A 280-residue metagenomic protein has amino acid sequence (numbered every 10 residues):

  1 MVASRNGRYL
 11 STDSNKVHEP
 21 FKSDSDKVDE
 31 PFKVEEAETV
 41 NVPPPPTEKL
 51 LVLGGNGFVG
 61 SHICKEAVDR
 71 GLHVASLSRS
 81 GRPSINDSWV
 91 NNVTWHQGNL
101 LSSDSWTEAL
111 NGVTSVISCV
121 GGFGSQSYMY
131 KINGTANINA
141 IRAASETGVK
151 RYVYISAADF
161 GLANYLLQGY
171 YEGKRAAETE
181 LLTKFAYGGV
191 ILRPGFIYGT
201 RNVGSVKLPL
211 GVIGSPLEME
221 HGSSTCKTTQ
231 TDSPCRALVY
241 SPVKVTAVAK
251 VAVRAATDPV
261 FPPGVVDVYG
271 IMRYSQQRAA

Functional and structural regions predicted by a protein language model:
M1-T39: N-terminal mitochondrial targeting presequence
V42-H73, S80: N-terminal Rossmann NAD(P)H-binding glycine-rich loop of SDR-like oxidoreductase domains
L53, L77, C119-V120, Y152-A158 (+1 more regions): SDR active-site strand-loop-helix element
L77-R82, N99-L100: N-terminal Rossmann-fold cofactor-binding loop
W89-S115: Conserved Rossmann-fold cofactor-binding substructure of NAD(P)-dependent oxidoreductases
N111-C119, F123-Y152, R175-E180: NAD(P)-cofactor binding segment of oxidoreductase domains
I132, A136-N139, P234-R254: Substrate-positioning beta->alpha
S156, T179-G204: Conserved beta-loop-beta element that borders a ligand/cofactor-binding pocket
